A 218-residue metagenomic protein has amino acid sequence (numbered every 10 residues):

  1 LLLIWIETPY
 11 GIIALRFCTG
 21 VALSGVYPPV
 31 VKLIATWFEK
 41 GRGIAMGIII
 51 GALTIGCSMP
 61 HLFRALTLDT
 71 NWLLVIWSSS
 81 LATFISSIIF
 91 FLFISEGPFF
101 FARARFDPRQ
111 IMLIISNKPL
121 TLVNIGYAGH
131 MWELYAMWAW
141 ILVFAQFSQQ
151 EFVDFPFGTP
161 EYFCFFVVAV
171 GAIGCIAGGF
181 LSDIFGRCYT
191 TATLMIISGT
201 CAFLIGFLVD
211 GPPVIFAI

Functional and structural regions predicted by a protein language model:
L1-E7, I197-D210: C-terminal ends and interior cores of transmembrane alpha-helices in multi-pass membrane transporters/permeases
Y10-C18, F216-I218: Paired small-residue
L15-G51: Cytoplasmic helix-loop-helix junction between adjacent transmembrane helices in 12-TM secondary transporters
I48-L92: Helix-loop-helix hairpin linking two adjacent transmembrane segments in secondary transporters
F91-L113: Flexible cytoplasmic inter-helical loops of multi-pass small-molecule transporters
P119-A172: Extracytoplasmic gate region of multi-pass secondary transporters
G174-G186: Helix-to-loop junctions at the C-terminal end of transmembrane segments in multipass secondary transporters
D183-I196: Cytoplasmic membrane-interface "Motif A"-like loop-to-helix N-cap segments of 12-TM Major Facilitator Superfamily
